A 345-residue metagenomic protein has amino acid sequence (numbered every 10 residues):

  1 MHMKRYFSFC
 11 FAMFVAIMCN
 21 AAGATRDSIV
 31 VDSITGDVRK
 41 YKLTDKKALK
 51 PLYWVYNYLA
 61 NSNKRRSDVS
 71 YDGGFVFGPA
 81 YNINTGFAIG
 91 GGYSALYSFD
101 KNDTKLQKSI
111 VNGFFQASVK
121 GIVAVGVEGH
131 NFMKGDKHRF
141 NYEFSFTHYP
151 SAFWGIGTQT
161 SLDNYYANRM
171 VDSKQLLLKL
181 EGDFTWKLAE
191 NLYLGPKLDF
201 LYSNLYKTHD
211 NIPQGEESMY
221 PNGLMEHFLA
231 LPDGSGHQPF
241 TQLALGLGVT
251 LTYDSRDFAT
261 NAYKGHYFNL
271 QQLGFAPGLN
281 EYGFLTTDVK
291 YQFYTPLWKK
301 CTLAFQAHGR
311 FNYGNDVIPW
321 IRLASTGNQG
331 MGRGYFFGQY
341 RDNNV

Functional and structural regions predicted by a protein language model:
M1-S28: Bacterial Sec-dependent N-terminal signal peptides
A24-G135, N141, S218-Y263, D342: Outer-membrane beta-barrel initiation region
S67-V69, V125-E128, F144, A167-K207 (+4 more regions): Outer-membrane beta-barrel transmembrane strands
P79, G91-Y93, V111-A117, V127-G129 (+6 more regions): Transmembrane beta-barrel strands of outer-membrane/channel proteins
L96-S98, S118-K120, K134, S145-S151 (+5 more regions): Structural signature of outer-membrane beta-barrel domains
N102, Q116-W186, G309-Q339: Outer-membrane beta-barrel translocator/channel fold
N112-F114, Y165-M170, P232-H237, L273-G278 (+1 more regions): Extracellular loop and loop/strand-boundary signature of outer-membrane beta-barrel proteins
T252, R256-V345: C-terminal outer-membrane beta-barrel translocator/porin domains of Gram-negative envelope proteins and their
